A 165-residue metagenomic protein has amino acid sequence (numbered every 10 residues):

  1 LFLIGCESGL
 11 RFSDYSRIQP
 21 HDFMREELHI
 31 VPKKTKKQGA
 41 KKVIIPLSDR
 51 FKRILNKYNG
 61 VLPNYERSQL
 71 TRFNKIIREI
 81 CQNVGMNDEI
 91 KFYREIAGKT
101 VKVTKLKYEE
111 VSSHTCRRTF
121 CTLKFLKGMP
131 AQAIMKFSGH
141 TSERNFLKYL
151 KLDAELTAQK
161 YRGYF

Functional and structural regions predicted by a protein language model:
L1-L3, F23-R25, T35-K37, Q69 (+4 more regions): Conserved catalytic core of the tyrosine transesterase superfamily
L1-S13, T122-L123: Short pre-functional
G5, S16, M135: The alpha-helix within a helix-turn-helix
S8, R17-I54: Conserved tyrosine-mediated DNA breakage-rejoining catalytic core shared by Y-recombinases
H21-E27, E110, L126-K148: Short, polar N-cap/turn motifs at the start of nucleic acid-interacting alpha helices
K34-K36, S138-G163: Catalytic-site neighborhood detector that most strongly recognizes the C-terminal catalytic loop/helix of tyrosine
R50-K99: Major-groove DNA-contacting interfaces characterized by cationic-aromatic clusters
R78-K136: Short, basic (Lys/Arg/His-rich) helix/loop patches that form interaction surfaces in the mid-to-C-terminal regions
